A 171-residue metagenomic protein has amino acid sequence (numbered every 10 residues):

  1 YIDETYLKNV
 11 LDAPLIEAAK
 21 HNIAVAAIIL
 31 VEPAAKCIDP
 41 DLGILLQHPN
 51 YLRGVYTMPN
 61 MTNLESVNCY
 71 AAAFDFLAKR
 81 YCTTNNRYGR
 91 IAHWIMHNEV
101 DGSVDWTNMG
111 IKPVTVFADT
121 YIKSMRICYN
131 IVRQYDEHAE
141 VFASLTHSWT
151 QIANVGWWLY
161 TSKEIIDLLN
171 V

Functional and structural regions predicted by a protein language model:
Y1-C82, N86, A92-I95, D101-P113 (+1 more regions): N-terminal substrate-binding region of glycoside hydrolase catalytic domains
R90, F117-V171: Noncatalytic carbohydrate-binding groove/subsite architecture in carbohydrate-active enzymes
